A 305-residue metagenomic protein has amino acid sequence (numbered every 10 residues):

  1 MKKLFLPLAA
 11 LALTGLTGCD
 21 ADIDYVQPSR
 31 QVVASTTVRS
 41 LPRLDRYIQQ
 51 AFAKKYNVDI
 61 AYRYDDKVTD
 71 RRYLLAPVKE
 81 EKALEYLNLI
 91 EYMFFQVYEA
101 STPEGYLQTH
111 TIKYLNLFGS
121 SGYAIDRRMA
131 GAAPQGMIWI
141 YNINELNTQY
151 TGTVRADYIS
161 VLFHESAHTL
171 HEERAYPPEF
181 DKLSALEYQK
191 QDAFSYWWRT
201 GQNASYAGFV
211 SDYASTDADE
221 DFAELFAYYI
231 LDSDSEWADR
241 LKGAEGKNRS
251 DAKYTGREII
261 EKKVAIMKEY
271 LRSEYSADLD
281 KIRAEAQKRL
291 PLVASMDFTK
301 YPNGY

Functional and structural regions predicted by a protein language model:
M1-L4: Positively charged n-region of N-terminal signal peptides that target proteins for export
T14-G18: C-terminal motif of bacterial Sec signal peptides marking the signal peptidase cleavage site
C19-S101, K253, K262, I266-Y305: Acidic/polar, low-complexity intrinsically disordered N-terminal segments immediately downstream of a Sec signal
R72-E80, D126, N144-D157, G208-T216: Second-shell loop/turn segments in exported
L84-M137: Auxiliary, metal-adjacent structural segments of Zn-dependent hydrolase domains
V97-L117, E173-R174, P178, E236-E245 (+1 more regions): Surface-exposed patches in mature extracellular/periplasmic domains of secreted proteins
G152, A156-P177, A223: Active-site recognition of the HExxH zinc-binding catalytic motif
Y188-D280, L292-Y305: Metalloprotease/metallohydrolase-associated module, dominated by Zn2+-dependent proteases
